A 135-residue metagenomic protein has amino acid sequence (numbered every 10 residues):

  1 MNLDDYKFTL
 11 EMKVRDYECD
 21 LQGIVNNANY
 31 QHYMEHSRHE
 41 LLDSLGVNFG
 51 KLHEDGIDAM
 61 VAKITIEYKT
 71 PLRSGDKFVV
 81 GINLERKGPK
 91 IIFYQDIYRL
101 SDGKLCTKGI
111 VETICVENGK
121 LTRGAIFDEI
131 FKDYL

Functional and structural regions predicted by a protein language model:
N2-M60, V116-L135: Hot-dog-fold acyl-thioester-processing enzymes
L3-D4, T9-L10, R73-S74, L84-L135: HotDog/MaoC-like acyl-thioester-processing domains
M12-D16, Y68, I97: Hydrophobic residues in beta-strands and at strand termini
L41-I92, K108, I114: Hydrophobic beta-strand-centered segment that forms part of the acyl-chain substrate-binding groove
